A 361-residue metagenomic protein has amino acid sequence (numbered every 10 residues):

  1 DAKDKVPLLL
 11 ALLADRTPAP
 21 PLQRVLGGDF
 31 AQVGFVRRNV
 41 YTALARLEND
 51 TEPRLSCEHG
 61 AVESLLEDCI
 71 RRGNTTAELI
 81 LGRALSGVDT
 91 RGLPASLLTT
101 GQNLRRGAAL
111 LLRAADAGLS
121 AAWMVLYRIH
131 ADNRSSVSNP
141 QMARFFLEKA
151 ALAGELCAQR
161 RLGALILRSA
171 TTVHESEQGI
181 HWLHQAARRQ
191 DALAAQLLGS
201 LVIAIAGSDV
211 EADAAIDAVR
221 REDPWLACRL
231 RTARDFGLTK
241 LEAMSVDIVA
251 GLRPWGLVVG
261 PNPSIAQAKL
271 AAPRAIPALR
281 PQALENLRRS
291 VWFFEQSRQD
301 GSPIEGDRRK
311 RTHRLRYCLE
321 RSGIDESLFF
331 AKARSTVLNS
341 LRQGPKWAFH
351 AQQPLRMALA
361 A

Functional and structural regions predicted by a protein language model:
P18, L22, L55-E63, P94-L110 (+2 more regions): Structural signature of tandem alpha-helical TPR/SEL1-like repeats, specifically the intra-repeat loop/turn
G28-T42, R46-T51, R72-T76, G87-D89 (+7 more regions): Short helix-capping/linker turns of helical repeat alpha-solenoids
A45-S56, G82, S86-L98, Y127-V137 (+3 more regions): Short coil/turn linking the two alpha-helices of tandem helical-hairpin repeats
L66-C69, L111-A114, E148-A150, Q185-A186: Canonical positions in the second alpha-helix
S200-F236: Basic, Lys/Arg- and aromatic-enriched nucleic-acid-binding interface segment
E242-M244: Alpha-helix N-cap/helix-start motif at helix boundaries, enriched for small hydrophobics
V246-A283: Conserved tyrosine-mediated DNA breakage-rejoining catalytic core shared by Y-recombinases
I276-A360: Active-site/catalytic core of tyrosine-dependent DNA strand-transfer enzymes
